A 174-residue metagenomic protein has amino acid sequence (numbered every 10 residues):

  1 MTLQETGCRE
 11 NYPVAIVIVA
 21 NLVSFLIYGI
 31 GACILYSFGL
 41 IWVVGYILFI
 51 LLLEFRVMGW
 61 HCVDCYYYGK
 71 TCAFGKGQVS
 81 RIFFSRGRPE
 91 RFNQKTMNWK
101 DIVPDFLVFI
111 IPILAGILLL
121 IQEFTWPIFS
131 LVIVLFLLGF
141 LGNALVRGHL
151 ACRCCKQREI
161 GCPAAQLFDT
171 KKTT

Functional and structural regions predicted by a protein language model:
M1-Y28, T174: Cytosolic-side membrane-entry/anchor segment at the start of a transmembrane helix
T6-I18, C33-I34, N98-V103, E123-F124: Short, amphipathic, aromatic/basic-enriched membrane-interface segments that mark the entry/exit of transmembrane
N21-Y28, K95-I117: Core segments of transmembrane alpha-helices that mediate helix-helix packing or line hydrophobic substrate/ligand
Y28-L40: Short, hydrophobic transmembrane alpha-helix segments
S37-K70, L138-R147: Hydrophobic alpha-helical membrane-embedded segments
Y66-G69, K76, K156-E159, P163-Q166: Cys/His-coordinated zinc-binding microdomains
F74-K100: Short membrane-interface loop/juxtamembrane segments of multi-pass integral membrane proteins
I121-A164: Alpha-helical transmembrane segments and their immediate juxtamembrane interface regions
